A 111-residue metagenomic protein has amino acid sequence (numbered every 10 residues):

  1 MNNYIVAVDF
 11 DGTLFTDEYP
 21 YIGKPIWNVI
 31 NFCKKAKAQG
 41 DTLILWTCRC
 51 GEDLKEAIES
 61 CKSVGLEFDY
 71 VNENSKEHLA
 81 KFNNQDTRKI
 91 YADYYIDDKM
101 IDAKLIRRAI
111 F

Functional and structural regions predicted by a protein language model:
M1-F111: HAD-like aspartate-dependent phosphatase fold
